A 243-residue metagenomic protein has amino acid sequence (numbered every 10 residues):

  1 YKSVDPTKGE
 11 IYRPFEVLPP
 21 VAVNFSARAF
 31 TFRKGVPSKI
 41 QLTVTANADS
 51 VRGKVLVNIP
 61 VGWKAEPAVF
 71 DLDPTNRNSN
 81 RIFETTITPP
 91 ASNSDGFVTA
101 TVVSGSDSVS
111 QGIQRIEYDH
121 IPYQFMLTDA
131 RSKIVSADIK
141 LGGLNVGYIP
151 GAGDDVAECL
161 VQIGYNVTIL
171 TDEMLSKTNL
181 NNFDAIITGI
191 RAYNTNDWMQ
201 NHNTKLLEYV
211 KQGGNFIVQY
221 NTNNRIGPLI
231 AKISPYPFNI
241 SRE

Functional and structural regions predicted by a protein language model:
Y1-V135: Long beta-sheet-rich domains in secretory-pathway and surface-associated proteins
A46, P150, V218-Y220: Short beta-strand/turn micro-motifs composed of small residues that flank or help shape donor/cofactor-binding pockets
D49-V51, W63, S108-V109, D154-A157 (+3 more regions): Flexible loop/turn segments at secondary-structure boundaries
L56-N58, I139, N179, Y209: Generic structural signal for beta-strand residues in well-ordered domains
E66, T168, I217-V218: A local structural micro-motif
F70, D172, N221-T222: Proline- and acidic/polar-enriched loop/turn elements at helix boundaries
S108-G189, N239: Aromatic-Pro/Gly-enriched surface loop or interdomain linker that acts as a lid/target-recognition segment
R191-E243: A glycine-rich, often tryptophan-bearing local segment used as a flexible ligand/cofactor-contacting loop or short
